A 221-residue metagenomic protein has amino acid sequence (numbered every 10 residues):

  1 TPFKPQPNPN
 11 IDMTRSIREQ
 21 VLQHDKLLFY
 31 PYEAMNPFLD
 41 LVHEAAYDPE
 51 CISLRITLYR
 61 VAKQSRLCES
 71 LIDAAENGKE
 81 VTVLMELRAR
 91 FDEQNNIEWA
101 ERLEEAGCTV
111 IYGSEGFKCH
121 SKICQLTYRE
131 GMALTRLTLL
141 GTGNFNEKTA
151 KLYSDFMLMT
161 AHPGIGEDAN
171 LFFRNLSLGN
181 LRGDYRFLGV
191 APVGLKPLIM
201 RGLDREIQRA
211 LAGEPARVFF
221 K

Functional and structural regions predicted by a protein language model:
T1-V218: N-terminal localization/anchoring segments of enzymes in phospholipid and broader phosphate metabolism
